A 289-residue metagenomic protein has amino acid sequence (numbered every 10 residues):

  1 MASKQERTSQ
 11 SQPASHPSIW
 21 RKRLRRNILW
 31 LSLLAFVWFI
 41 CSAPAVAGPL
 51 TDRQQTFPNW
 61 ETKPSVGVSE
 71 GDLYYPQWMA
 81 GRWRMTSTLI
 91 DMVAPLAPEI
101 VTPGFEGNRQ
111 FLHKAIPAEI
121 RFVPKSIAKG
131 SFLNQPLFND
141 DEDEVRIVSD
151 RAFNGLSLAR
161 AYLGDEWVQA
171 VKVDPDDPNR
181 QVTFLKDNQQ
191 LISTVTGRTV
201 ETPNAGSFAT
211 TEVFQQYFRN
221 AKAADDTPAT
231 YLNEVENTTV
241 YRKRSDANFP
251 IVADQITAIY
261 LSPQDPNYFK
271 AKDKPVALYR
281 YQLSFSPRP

Functional and structural regions predicted by a protein language model:
Q5-L31: Bacterial N-terminal signal peptides that target proteins for export
S15-I19, G48, Q55: Coil-to-alpha-helix initiation sites in intrinsically disordered, low-complexity, charged segments
W30-I40: Bacterial N-terminal signal peptides
A43-A47: Sec/Tat signal peptide C-region and signal peptidase I cleavage site
P49-W78, M85-P289: Soluble ligand-binding/transfer domains with enclosed cavities or grooves
